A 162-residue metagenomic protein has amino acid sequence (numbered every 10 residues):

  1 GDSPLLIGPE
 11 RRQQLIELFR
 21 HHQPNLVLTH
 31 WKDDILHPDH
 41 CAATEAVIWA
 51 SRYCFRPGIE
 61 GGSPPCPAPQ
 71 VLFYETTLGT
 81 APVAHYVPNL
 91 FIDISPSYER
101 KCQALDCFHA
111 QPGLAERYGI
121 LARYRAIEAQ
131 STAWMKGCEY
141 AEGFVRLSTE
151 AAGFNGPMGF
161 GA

Functional and structural regions predicted by a protein language model:
G1-P4: Short beta->alpha junction loops
L6-A162: Metal-dependent de-N-acetylase/amidase catalytic core
